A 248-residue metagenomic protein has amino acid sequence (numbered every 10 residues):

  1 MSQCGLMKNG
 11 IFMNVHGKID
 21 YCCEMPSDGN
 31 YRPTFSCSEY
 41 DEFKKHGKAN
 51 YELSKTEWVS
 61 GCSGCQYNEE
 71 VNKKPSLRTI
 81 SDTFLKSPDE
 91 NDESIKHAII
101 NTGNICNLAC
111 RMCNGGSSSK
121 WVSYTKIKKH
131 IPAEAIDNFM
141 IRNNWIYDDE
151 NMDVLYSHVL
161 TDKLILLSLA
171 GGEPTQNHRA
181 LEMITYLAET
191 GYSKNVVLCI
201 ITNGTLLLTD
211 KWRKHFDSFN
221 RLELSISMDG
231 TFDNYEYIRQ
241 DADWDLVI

Functional and structural regions predicted by a protein language model:
M1-F84: Accessory C-terminal segments flanking Radical SAM cores
V15-H16, A109, N203: Residue-level recognition of short loop/turn positions
S63-G64, L108-M112: C-type cytochrome heme c attachment motif
Q66-N68, C113-S119: Detector for the c-type heme attachment site
N72-K96, C106-L108: Recognition helices and adjacent regulatory flanks at domain boundaries
F84-E90, W145-H158, T205: A Trp-anchored, charged/polar loop motif used as the substrate-binding/catalytic surface of acyl/ester-handling
I95-I105, G116-E150, D162-R179, T190-L208 (+1 more regions): Core AdoMet radical
V154-L160, I184-G191, K214-D217: Leucine-rich repeat
